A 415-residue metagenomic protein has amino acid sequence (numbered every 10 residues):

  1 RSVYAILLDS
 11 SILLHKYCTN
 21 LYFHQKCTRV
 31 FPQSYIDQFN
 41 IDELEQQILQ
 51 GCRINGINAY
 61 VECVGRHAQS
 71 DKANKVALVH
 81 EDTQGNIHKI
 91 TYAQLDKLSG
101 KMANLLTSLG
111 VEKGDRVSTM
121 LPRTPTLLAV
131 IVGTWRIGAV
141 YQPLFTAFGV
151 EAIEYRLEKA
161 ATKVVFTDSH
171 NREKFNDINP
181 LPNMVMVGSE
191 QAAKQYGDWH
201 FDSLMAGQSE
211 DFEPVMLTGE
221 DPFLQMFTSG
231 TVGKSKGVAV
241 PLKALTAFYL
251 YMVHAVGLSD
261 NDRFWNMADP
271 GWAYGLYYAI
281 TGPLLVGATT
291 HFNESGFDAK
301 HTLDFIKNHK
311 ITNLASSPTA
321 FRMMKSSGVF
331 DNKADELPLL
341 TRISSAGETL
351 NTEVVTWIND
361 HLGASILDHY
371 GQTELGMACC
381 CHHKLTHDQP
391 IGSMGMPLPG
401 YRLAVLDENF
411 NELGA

Functional and structural regions predicted by a protein language model:
R1-I90, Q94-T107, L181, E190-A193: N-lobe entry segment of adenylate-forming
C27, S108, A129-S203, S317: Structural core segment of the AMP-binding/adenylate-forming
N74, L78-V132, G149-E154, H200-S203 (+1 more regions): Conserved AMP-binding/adenylate-forming core of the ANL superfamily
N74-V76, M186, G197-D198, M205-F227 (+2 more regions): Conserved pre-ATP/AMP-binding loop-to-beta segment of ANL
H88-A93, F223-A247: Conserved AMP-binding A3 loop
S99-K101, A206, V238-S259, F321-K325: Conserved structural elements of the adenylate-forming
T246-N266, P270-T312, S327: Conserved AMP-binding/adenylation subdomain of ANL enzymes
I311-S316, K325-D388, R402, N409: Gly/Ser/Thr-rich phosphate-binding loop
